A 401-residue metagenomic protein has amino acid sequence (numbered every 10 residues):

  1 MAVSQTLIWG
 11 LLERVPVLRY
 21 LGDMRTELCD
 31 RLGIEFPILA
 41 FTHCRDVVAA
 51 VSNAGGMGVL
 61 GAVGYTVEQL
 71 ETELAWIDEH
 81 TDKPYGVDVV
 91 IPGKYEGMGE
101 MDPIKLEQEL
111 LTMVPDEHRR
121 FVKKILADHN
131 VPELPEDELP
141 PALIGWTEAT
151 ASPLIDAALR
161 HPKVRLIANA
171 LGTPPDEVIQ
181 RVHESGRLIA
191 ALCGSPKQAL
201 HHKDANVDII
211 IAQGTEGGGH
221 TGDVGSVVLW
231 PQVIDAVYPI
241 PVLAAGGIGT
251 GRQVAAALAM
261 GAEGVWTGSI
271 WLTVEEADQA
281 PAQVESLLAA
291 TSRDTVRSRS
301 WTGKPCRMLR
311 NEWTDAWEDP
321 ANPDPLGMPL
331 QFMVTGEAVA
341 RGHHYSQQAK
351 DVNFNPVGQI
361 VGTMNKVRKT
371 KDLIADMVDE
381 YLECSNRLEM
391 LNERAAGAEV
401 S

Functional and structural regions predicted by a protein language model:
Y20-V237: Active-site entrance/lid segments in N-terminal catalytic domains of soluble metabolic enzymes
I91, T215-E216, G247-I248, I270-W271: Acidic, glycine-rich active-site loops and adjacent beta-strand->loop/helix elements that engage anionic groups
P103-R119, D223-L243, G249-S401: Conserved active-site-proximal phosphate/metal-binding subdomains
T173, I248-G249: Residue-level detector of alpha-helix initiation sites
